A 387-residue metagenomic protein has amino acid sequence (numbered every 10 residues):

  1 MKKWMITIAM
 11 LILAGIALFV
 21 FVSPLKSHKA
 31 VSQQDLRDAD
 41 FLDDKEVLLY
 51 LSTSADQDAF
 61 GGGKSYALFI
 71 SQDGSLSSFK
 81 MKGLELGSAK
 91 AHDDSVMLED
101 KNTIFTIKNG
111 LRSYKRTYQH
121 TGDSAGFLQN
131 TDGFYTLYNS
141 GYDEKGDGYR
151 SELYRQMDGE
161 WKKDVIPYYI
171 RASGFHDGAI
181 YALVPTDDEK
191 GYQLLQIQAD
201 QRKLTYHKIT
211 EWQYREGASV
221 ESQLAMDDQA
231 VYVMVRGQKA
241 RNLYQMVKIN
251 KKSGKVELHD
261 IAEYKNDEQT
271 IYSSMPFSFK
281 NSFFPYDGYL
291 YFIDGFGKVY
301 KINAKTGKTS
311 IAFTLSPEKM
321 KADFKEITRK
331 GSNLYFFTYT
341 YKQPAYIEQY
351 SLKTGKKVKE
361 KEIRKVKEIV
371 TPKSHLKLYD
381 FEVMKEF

Functional and structural regions predicted by a protein language model:
M1-Y135, H375-F387: N-terminal "mature head" segments of proteins
V31-D40, K80-D94, H120-D132, V165-A179 (+4 more regions): Repeated scaffold domains used in trafficking and secretory/extracellular systems, primarily beta-propellers
D38-G62, L86-T106, G126-K145, G174-D188 (+4 more regions): Short beta-strand elements that form the blades of beta-propeller/WD-repeat-like and other beta-sheet-rich scaffold
A55-L68, N102-K108, D143-Y154, D188-I197 (+3 more regions): Structural motif
S71-D73, K108-L111, R155-G159, Q198-R202 (+3 more regions): Short loop/turn segments that connect beta-strands within beta-propeller blades
E85-D227: Long, acidic/polar, low-complexity amphipathic helices and coiled-coil-like
P167-K321: Acidic, serine/threonine- and glycine-rich low-complexity intrinsically disordered segments that serve as flexible
M320-E368: C-terminal structured domain segments
